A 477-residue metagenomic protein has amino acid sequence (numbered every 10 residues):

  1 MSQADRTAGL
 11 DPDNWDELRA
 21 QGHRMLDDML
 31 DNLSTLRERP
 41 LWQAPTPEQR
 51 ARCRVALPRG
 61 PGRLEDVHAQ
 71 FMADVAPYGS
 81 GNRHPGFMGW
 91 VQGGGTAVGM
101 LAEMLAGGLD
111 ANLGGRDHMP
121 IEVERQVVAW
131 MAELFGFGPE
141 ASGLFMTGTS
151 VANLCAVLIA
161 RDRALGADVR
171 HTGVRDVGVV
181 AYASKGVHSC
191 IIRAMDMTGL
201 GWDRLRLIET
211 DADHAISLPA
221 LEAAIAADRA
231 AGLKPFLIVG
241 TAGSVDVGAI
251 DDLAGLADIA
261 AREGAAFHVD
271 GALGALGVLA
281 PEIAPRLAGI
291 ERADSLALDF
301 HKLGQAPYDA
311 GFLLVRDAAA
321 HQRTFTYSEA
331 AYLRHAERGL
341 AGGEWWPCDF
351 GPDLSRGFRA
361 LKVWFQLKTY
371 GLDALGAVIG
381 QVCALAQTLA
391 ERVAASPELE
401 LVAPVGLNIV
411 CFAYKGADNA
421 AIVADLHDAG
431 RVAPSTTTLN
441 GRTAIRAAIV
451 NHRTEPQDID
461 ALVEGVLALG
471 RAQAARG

Functional and structural regions predicted by a protein language model:
S2-E140, V432, A448, T454 (+1 more regions): N-terminal entrance/gating region of PLP-dependent enzymes' catalytic architecture
M119, G148-R323: Conserved PLP-enzyme active-site core in the AAT-like
P139-E140, D176, A403-N408, T438-A444: Short Gly/Ser/Thr- and Asp/Glu-enriched loop/turn motifs at secondary-structure junctions
A141, P397-L401, R431-T436: A short linear hydrophobic-aromatic micro-motif
E263, A288-A394: Active-site C-terminal subdomain of aminotransferase-like
L333, H427-P434, L467-A474: A common structural junction motif
E400-L426: Conserved PLP-binding catalytic core of the aspartate aminotransferase-like
L439-G477: PLP-dependent enzyme catalytic core of the Aspartate aminotransferase-like
